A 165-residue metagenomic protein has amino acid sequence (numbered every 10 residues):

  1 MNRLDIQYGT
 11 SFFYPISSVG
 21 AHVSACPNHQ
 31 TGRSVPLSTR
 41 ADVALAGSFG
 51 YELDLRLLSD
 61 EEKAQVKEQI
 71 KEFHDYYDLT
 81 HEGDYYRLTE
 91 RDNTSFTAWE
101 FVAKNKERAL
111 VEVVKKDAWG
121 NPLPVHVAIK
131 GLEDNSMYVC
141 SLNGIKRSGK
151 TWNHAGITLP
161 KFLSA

Functional and structural regions predicted by a protein language model:
M1-R56: Glycan-recognition surfaces
V23, P27, A41, L55 (+4 more regions): Solvent-exposed, flexible loop/coil residues
V23-L37, T97-F101, T151-A165: A broadly tuned preference for mixed-charge, low-complexity surface segments
H29-T31, E52-D54, D60-E61, S95 (+1 more regions): Flexible loop/turn segments at secondary-structure boundaries
S38-T89: Catalytic cores of secreted or luminal carbohydrate-active enzymes
A44, V111, C140: Conserved, mostly hydrophobic/aromatic
R91-E133: Carbohydrate-binding surface patches
D117-A165: C-terminal beta-sandwich/jelly-roll accessory domains of carbohydrate-active enzymes
